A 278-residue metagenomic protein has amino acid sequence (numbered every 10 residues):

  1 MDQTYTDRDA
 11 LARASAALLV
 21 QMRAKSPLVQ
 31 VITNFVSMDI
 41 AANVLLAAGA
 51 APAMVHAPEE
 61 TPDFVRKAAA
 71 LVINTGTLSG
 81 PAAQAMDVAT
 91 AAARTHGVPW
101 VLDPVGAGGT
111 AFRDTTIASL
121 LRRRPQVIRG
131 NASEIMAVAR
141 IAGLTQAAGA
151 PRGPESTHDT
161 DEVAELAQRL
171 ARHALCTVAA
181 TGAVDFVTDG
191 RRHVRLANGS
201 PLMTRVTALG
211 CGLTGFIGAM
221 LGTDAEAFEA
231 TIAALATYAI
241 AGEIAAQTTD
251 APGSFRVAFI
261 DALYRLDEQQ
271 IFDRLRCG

Functional and structural regions predicted by a protein language model:
M1-A51: Glycine-rich phosphate/adenosyl-contacting loop at the front of the ribokinase-like
R8-M22, C176-N198, F272: Acidic-glycine-rich active-site phosphate/pyrophosphate-binding loop
A10-R13, I240-G278: Charged C-terminal helix
V44-G97: Active-site cofactor/substrate anionic-group-binding motifs, chiefly glycine- and Lys/Arg-rich phosphate-binding loops
N74, A82-N131: Glycine/small-residue-rich loop that forms an oxyanion/phosphate-binding "nest" at active or ligand-binding sites
F112-H193: Conserved phosphate/ATP/ADP-binding segment of small-molecule kinases
L196-T207: Short pre-catalytic strand/loop immediately N-terminal to key active-site residues, enriched for Gly-Thr
T207, I217-V257: Conserved post-catalytic alpha-helical subdomain immediately downstream of the catalytic base and nucleotide-binding
